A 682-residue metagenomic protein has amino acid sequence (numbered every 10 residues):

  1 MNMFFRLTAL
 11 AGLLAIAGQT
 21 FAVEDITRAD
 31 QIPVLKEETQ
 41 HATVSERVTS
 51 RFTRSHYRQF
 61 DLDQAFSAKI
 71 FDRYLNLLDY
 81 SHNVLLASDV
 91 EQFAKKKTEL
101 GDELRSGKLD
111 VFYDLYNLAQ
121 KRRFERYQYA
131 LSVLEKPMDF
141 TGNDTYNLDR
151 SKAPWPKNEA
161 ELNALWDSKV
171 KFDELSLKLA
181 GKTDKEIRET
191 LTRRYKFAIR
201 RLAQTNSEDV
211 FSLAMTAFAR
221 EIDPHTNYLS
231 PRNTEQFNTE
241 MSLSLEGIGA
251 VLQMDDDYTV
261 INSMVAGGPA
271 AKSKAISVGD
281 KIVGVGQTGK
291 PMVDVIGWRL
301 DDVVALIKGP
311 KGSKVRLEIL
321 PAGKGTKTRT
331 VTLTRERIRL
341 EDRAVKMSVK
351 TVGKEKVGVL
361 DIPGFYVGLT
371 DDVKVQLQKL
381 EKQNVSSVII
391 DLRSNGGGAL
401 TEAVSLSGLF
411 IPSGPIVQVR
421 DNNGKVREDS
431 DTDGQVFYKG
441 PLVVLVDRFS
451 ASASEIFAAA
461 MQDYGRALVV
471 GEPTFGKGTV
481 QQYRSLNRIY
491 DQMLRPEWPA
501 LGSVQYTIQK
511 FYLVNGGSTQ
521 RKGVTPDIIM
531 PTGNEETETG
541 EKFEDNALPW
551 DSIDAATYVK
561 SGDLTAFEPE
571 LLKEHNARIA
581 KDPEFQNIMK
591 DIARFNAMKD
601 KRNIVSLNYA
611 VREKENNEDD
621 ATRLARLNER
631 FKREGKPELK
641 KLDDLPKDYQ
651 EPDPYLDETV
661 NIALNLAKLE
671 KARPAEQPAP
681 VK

Functional and structural regions predicted by a protein language model:
M1-T8: Bacterial N-terminal signal peptides that target proteins for export
A17-Q19: N-terminal signal peptide c-region/cleavage motif recognized by signal peptidases
A22, K36-E37, T53-L62, R200-S207 (+6 more regions): Cleft-lining beta-strand/loop regions that shape enzyme active-site pockets
E24-P33, S45-Y57, K95-E99, R193-F197 (+1 more regions): Acidic/histidine-rich, surface-exposed loop or edge segments in extracytoplasmic proteins
L62-L148, I199-M254, K314-R316, L320-V345 (+2 more regions): Extended, small/polar residue-biased N-terminal targeting/export presequences and adjacent propeptide/linker tracts
L77, T98, F112, N117-Q128 (+4 more regions): PDZ/PDZ-like domain segments forming the peptide/carboxylate-binding groove, activating on the N-terminal beta-strands
A180-R193, Y512-K682: Conserved functional hotspot residues or short segments at active or partner-binding sites across diverse domains
A453, G465, V470-T539: Polar, glycine-rich mid-to-C-terminal structural blocks that act as macromolecule-binding/assembly scaffolds
